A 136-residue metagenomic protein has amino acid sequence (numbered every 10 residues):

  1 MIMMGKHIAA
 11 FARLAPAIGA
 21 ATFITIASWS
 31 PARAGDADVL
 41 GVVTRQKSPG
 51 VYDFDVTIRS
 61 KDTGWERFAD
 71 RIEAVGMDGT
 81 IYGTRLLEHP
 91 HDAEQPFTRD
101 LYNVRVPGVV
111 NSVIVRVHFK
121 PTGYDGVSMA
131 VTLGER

Functional and structural regions predicted by a protein language model:
M4-G19: Bacterial N-terminal signal peptides that target proteins for export
P16-S28: Hydrophobic helical h-region of N-terminal Sec-dependent signal peptides in bacterial secretory/periplasmic proteins
W29-A34: Sec/Tat signal peptide C-region and signal peptidase I cleavage site
G35-I72: Short, surface-exposed binding/anchoring microloops in extracellular/periplasmic proteins
Q46-G50, A74-I81, R105-N111: A short, structured loop/turn motif at beta-sheet edges
E66-D92: The feature marks short-to-medium sequence segments in extracytoplasmic or secretory-pathway proteins
G83-I114, H118-G123: Short, solvent-exposed, Trp/other aromatic-anchored flexible loops in extracytoplasmic proteins
D125-L133: Edge beta-strands of extracellular beta-sandwich domains
